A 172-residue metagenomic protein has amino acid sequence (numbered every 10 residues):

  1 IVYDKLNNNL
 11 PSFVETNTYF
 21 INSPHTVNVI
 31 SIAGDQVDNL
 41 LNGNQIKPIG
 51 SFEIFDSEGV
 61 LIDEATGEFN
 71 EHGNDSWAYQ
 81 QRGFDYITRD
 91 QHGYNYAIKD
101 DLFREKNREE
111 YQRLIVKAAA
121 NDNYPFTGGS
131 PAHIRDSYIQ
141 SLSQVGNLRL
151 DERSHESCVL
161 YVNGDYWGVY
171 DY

Functional and structural regions predicted by a protein language model:
I1-Y172: Phosphate-handling architecture centered on phosphoinositide signaling
